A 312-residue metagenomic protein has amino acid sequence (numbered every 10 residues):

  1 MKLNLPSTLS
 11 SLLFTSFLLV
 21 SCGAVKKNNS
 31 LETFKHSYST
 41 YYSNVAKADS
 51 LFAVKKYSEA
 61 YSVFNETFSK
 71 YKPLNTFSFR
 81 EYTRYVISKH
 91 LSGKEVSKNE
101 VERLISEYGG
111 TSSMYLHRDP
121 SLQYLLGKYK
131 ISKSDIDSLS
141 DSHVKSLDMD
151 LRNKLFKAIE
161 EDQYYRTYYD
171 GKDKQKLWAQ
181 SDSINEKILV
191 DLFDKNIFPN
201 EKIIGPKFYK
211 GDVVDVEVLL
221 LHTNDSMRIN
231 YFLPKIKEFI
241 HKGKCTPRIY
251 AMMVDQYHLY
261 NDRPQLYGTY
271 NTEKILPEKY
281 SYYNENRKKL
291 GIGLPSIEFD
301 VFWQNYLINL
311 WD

Functional and structural regions predicted by a protein language model:
M1, K56, T67, Y280-K288: Intrinsic structural disorder
M1-Y41, S50: Bacterial Sec-dependent N-terminal signal peptides
L3, L9-L12, L18-L19, L116 (+4 more regions): Extended hydrophobic/Leu-rich segments
N4, S21, G109, K130 (+1 more regions): Short, flexible coil/linker elements and helix-boundary hinge sites characteristic of intrinsically disordered
S11, K89, G293: Functionally constrained cores in energy, signaling, and assembly domains
N28-D212, L220-S226: Preference for long, solvent-exposed alpha-helical segments and helix-linker "stalks"
L151-D312: Short beta-strand and adjacent turn/loop elements
